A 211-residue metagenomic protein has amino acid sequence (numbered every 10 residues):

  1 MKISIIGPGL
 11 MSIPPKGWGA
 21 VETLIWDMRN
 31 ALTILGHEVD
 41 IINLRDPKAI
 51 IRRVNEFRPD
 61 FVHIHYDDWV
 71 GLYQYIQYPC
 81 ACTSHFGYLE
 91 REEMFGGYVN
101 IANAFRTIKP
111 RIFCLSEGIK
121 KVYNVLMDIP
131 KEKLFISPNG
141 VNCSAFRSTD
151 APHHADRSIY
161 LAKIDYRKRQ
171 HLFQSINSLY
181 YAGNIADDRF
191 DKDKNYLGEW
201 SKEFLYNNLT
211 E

Functional and structural regions predicted by a protein language model:
M1-L44: N-terminal subdomain of nucleotide-sugar transferases
S4, F61-Y66, Y73-E92, F113: Active-site proximal beta-strand in glycosyltransferases
P8, V21-L24, I64-Y66, C114-E117 (+1 more regions): Replace "coordinates the UDP/GDP/TDP-sugar" with "coordinates nucleotide-activated sugar donors
G9-M11, L161-Y166, I185, W200: Short donor-sugar binding/catalytic loops of nucleotide-sugar-dependent glycosyltransferases, especially enzymes
R91-E92, N103-K133, V141: A short, active-site helix/loop in glycosyltransferases that binds the activated sugar's phosphate group
E92-M94, N124, K133, P138-D156 (+1 more regions): Acidic anion/phosphate-binding donor-loop and adjacent secondary structure in glycosyltransferase catalytic cores
F113, D150-Y180: Conserved donor-binding/catalytic core segment of Leloir-type glycosyltransferases
I185, D193-E211: Conserved active-site histidine-acidic residue motif and adjacent donor-binding/catalytic loop of glycosyltransferases
